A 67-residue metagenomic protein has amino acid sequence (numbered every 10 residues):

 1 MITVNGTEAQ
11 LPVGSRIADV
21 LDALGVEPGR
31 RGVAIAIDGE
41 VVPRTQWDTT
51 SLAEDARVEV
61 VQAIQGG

Functional and structural regions predicted by a protein language model:
M1-G66: Ubiquitin-like/PB1-type beta-grasp interaction modules and other compact soluble beta-rich domains
